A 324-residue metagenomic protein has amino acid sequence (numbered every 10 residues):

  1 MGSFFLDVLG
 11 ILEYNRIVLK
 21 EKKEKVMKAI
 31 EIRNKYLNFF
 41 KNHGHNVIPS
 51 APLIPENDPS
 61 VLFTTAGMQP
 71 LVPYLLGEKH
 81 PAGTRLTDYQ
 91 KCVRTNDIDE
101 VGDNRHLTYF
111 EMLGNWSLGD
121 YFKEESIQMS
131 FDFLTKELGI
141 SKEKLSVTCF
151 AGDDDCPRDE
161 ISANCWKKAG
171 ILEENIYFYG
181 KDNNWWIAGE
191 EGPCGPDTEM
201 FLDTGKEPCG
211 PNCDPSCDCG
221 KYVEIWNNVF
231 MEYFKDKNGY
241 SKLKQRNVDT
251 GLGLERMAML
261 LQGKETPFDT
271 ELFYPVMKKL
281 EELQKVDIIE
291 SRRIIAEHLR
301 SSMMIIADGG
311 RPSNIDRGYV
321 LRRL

Functional and structural regions predicted by a protein language model:
S3-V26: Short, Lys/Arg-enriched N-terminal segments with co-localized hydrophobic residues within the first ~10-30 amino acids
Y14, K23-L321: Alpha-helical segments
